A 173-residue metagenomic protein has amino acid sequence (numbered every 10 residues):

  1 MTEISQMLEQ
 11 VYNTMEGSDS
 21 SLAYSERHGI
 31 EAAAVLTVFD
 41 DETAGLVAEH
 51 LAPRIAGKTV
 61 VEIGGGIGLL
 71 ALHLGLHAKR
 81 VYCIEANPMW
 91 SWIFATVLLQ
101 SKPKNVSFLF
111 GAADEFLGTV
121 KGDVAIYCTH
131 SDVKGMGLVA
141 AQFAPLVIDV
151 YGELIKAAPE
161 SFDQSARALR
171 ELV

Functional and structural regions predicted by a protein language model:
M1-R54: S-adenosyl-L-methionine
E62: Class I SAM-dependent methyltransferase core
I67-H77: Conserved SAM-binding loop of SAM-dependent methyltransferases across substrates and taxa, primarily the Class I
R80-E85: Conserved SAM-binding motif I beta-strand of class I
F94-A95: Conserved SAM-binding loop
P103-A113: Conserved SAM-binding strand-loop segment of SAM-dependent methyltransferases
D123-G135: A short SAM/SAH-binding and catalytic strip from SAM-dependent methyltransferases
K134-V173: C-terminal substrate-binding/active-site "lid" region of AdoMet-derived donor-dependent transferases
